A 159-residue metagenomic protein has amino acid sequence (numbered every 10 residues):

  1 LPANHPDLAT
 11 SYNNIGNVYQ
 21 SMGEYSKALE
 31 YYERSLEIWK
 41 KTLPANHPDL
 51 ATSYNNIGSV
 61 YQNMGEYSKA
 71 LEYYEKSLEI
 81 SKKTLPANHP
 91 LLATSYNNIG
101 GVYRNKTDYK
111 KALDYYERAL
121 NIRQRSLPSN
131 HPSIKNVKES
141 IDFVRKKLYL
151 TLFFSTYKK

Functional and structural regions predicted by a protein language model:
L1-A3, K41-A45, E79, K83-A87 (+1 more regions): Short coil/turn linkers that connect adjacent helices within long alpha-helical scaffolds, especially alpha-solenoid
P2-H5, N14, V18-E24, E30 (+1 more regions): Leucine-rich, hydrophobic repeat-scaffold detector
P6-S21, P48-N63, P90-N105, P132-K146: Conserved alpha-helical positions within TPR/SEL1-like repeat arrays
G23-S26, G65-S68, T107: Inter-helical turn/loop elements of alpha-helical hairpins
E37, E72, E79, R104 (+2 more regions): Extended alpha-helical scaffold regions
A119-L152, K158: Leucine-rich solenoid repeat scaffolds
